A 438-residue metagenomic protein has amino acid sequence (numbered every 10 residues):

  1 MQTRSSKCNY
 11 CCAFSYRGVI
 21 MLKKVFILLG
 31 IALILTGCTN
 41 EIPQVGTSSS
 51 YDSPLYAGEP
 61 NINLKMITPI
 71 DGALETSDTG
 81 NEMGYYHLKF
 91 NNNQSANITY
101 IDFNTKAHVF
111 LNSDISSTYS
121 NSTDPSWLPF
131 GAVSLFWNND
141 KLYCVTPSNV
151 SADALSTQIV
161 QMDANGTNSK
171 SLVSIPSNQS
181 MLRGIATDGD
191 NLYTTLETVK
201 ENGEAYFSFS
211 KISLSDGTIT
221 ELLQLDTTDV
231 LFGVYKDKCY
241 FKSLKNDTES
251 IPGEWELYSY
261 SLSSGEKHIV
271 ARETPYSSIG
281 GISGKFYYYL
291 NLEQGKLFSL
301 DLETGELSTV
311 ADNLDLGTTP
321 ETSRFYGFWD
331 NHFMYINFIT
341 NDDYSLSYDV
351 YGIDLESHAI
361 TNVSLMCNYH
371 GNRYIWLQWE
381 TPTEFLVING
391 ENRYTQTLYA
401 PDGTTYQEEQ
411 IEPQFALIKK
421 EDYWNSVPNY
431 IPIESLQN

Functional and structural regions predicted by a protein language model:
R4, R17-V25: Positively charged n-region of N-terminal signal peptides that target proteins for export
C8-C12: Cysteine-centered motifs
I34-G37: C-terminal motif of bacterial Sec signal peptides marking the signal peptidase cleavage site
N40-T68, N93-N121, A152-I175, K200-Q224 (+4 more regions): Surface-exposed loop/turn elements that mediate protein-protein interactions on large endomembrane-trafficking
M66-N81, S120-W137, S177-G189, Q224-K236 (+4 more regions): Repeated scaffold domains used in trafficking and secretory/extracellular systems, primarily beta-propellers
A73-N93, V133-A152, D190-V199, K236-E249 (+5 more regions): Short beta-strand elements that form the blades of beta-propeller/WD-repeat-like and other beta-sheet-rich scaffold
